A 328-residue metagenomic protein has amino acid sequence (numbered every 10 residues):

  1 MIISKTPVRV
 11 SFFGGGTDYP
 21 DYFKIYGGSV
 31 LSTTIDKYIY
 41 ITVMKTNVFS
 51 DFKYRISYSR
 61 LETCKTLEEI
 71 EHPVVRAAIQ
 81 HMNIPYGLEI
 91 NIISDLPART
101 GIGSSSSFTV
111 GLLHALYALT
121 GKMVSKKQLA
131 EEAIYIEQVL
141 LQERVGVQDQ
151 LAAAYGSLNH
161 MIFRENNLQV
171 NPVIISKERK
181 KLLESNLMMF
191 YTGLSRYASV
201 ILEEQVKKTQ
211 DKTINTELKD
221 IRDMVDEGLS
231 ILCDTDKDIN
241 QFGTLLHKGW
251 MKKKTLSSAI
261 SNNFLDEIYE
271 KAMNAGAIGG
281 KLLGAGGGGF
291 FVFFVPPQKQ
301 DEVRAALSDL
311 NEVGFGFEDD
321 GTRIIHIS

Functional and structural regions predicted by a protein language model:
M1-F13, D18-D21, V30-S32, Y38-I84 (+3 more regions): C-terminal nucleotide
F23-I25, G103-S104, R144-V145: Short glycine/proline-enriched turns and hinge-like loops at secondary-structure junctions
L67-E69, G101-S104: Short, solvent-exposed loop/turn segments at secondary-structure boundaries
I84-N91: Conserved catalytic cysteine-centered active-site region of acyl-thioester-dependent Claisen-condensing enzymes
S94-T100, I278: Short pre-catalytic strand/loop immediately N-terminal to key active-site residues, enriched for Gly-Thr
I102-K126, A154: DPxDG-like acidic metal-binding loop motif
G288: Glycine-rich active-site/cofactor-binding loop and its immediate structural neighborhood
